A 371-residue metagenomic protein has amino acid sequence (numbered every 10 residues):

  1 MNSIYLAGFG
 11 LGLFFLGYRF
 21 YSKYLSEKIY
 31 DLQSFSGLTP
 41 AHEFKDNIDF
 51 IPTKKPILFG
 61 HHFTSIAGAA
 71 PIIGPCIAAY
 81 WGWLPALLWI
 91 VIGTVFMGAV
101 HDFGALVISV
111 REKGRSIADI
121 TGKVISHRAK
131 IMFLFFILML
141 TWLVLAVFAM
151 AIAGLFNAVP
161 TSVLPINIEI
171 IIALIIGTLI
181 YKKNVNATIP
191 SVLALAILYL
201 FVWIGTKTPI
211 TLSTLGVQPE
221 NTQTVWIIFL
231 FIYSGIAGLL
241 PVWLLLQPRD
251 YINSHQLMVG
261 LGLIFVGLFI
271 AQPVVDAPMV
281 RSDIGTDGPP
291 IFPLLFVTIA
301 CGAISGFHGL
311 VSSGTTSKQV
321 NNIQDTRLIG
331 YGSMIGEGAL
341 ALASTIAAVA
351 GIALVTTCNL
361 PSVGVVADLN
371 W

Functional and structural regions predicted by a protein language model:
N2-R19, A78-I108, A118, T161-E169 (+2 more regions): Extracellular loop-to-transmembrane helix junctions
L16-I72, S254, L294: Membrane-interface "cap" regions at the ends of multi-pass membrane proteins
K23-I51, I77, L87, V91 (+3 more regions): Flexible loop linkers connecting adjacent transmembrane helices in multi-pass alpha-helical membrane transporters
T53-E112, K123-H127, L143-A158, G330-V355: Membrane-interface helix-loop-helix modules in multi-pass membrane proteins
P56-A70, E220-L240, V266-P273, D283-N321 (+3 more regions): Hydrophobic, membrane-embedded alpha-helices of multi-pass small-molecule transporters
T94, G98-I120, I125-A173, S191-G216: Hydrophobic transmembrane alpha-helices that form the core helical bundles of multi-pass secondary transporters
I180-K182, A196-I228, I236-G238, M258-S282 (+1 more regions): Hydrophobic alpha-helical segments and their helix-loop junctions in multi-pass secondary transporters
L268-S282, I335-W371: Extracellular/periplasmic helix-exit of transmembrane alpha-helices
